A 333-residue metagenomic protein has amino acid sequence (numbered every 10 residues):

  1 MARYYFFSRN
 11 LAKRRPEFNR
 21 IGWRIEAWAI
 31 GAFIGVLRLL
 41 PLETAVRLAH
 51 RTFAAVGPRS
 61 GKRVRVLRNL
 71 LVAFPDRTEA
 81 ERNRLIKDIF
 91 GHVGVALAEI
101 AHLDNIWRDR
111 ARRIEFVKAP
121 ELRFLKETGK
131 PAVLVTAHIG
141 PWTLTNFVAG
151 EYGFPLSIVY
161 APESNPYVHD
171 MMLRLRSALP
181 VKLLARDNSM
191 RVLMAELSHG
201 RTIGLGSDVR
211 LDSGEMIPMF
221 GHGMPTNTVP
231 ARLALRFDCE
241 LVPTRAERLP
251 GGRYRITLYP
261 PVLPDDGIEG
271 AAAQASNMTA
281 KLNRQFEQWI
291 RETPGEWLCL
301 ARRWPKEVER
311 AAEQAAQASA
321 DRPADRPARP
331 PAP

Functional and structural regions predicted by a protein language model:
A2-F6, N10-I21, N83-K87, K126 (+2 more regions): Non-catalytic C-terminal accessory region of glycerolipid acyltransferases and related lyso-lipid remodeling enzymes
A2-T136, P141, M171-M172, P180 (+1 more regions): Membrane-anchoring hydrophobic helices of lipid-metabolizing enzymes
W28, K62, I114, A185 (+1 more regions): Soluble or luminal CAZymes and related metallo-dependent hydrolases
V36-L39, P141-N146, L193-G204: Short, composition-biased local secondary-structure segments
R108-I114, A161, A178-L184, M219-G221 (+2 more regions): Short, flexible loop segments at the rims of nucleotide/cofactor-binding pockets, characterized by
T128-D187, D212-M216, G223: Catalytic core of membrane glycerolipid acyltransferases/transacylases, capturing the structured, soluble-facing
